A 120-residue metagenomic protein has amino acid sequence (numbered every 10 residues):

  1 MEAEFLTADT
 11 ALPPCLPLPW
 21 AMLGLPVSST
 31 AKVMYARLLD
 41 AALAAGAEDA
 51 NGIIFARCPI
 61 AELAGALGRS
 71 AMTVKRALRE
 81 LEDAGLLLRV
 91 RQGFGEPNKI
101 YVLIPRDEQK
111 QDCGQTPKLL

Functional and structural regions predicted by a protein language model:
M1-G65: Short recognition helix of helix-turn-helix/winged-helix DNA-binding domains
E2-L6, S70-L119: Winged-helix/helix-turn-helix nucleic-acid-interaction surface
